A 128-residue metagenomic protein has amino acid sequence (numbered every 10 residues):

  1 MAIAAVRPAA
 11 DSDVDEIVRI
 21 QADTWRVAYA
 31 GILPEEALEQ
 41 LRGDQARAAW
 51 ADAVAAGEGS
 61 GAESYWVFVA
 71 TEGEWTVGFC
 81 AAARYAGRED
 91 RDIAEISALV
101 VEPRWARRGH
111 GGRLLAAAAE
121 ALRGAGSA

Functional and structural regions predicted by a protein language model:
A4, P8-S12, R19-R104, G112-A117 (+2 more regions): Acetyl-CoA-dependent GNAT
G109: Conserved G/P- and acidic residue-centered "switch" motifs that form tight phosphate/ATP-binding loops in soluble
A128: Short acidic/polar active-site loop segments enriched in Thr and Asp
